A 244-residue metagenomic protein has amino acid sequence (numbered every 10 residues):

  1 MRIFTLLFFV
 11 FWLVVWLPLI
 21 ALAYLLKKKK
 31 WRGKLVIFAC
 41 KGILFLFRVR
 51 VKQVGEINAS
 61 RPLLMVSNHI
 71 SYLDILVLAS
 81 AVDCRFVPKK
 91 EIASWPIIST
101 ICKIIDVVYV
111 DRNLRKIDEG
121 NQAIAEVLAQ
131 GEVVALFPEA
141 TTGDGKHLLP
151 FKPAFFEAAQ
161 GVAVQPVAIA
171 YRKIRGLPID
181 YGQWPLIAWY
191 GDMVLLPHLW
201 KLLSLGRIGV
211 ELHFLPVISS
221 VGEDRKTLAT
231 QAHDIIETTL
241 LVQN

Functional and structural regions predicted by a protein language model:
M1-K52, Q243: N-terminal membrane-anchoring alpha-helices
L17-G33, L44-F47, I57-R115: Catalytic core of membrane glycerolipid acyltransferases/transacylases, capturing the structured, soluble-facing
P62-L64, G131-F137, A163-Q165, E211: Residue-level preference for the first positions of well-ordered beta-strands
K89, V110, F137, V167-I169: Generic beta-sheet signal
I98-S99, K146-E223, Q231: A cross-family acyltransferase "interaction/gating" segment
V107-V133: A membrane-cytosol interface segment of integral membrane proteins
I124-A125, E132-F156: Soluble extracytoplasmic domains of inner/organellar membrane proteins
D234-V242: C-terminal alpha-helix
